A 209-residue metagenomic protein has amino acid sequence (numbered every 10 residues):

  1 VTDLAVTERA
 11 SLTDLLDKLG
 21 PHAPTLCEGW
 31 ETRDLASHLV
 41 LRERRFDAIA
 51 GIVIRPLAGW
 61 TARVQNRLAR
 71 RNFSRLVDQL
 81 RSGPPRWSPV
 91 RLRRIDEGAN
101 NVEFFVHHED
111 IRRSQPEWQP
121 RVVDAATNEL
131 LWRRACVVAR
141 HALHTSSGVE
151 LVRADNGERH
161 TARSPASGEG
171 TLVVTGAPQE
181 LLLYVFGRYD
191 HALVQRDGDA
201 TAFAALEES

Functional and structural regions predicted by a protein language model:
V1-L4, K18-H22, R45-W60, R75 (+1 more regions): Structured surface interface patches that mediate subunit assembly and partner/cofactor docking
V1-T7, S11-L15, G59-L68: Soluble acyl-CoA-dependent acyltransferase catalytic core bearing the H(X)4D motif
D14-G29: Helix-loop segments that flank and shape redox-cofactor active sites
T32: Helix-turn-helix
L35: Catalytic phosphate/metal-binding cores of nucleic-acid and nucleotide-processing enzymes, i.e., regions that mediate
L41: Active-site-adjacent helix/loop patches that line small-molecule binding or acyl-intermediate pockets
